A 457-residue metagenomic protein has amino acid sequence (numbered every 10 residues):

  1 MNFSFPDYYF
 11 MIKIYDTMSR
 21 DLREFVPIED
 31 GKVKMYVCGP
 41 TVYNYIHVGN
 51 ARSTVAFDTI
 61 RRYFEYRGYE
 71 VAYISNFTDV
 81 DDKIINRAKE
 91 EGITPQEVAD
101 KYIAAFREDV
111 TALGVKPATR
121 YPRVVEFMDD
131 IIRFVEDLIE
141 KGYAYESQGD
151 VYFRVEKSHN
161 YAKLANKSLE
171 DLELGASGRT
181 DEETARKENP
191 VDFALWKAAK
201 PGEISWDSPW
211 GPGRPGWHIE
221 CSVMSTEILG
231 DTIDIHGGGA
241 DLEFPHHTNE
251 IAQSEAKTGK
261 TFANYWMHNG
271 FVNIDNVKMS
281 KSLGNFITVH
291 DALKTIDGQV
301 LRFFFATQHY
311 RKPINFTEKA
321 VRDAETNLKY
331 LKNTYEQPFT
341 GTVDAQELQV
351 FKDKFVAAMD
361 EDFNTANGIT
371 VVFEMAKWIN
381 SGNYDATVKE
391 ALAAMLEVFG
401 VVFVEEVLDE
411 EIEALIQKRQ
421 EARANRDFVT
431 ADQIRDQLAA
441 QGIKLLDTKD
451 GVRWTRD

Functional and structural regions predicted by a protein language model:
F5-T41, D58, D129-Q337: Alpha-helical recognition segments enriched in aromatics with Gly/Pro capping that present substrate-recognition
S19-E24, I28-K116, D450, W454: N-terminal, positively charged nucleic-acid-binding surface of large information/translation enzymes
Y69, Y143, I443: Short phosphate-binding/catalytic loops that engage adenosine nucleotides
E108-A144: N-terminal, positively charged, Ser/Thr/Ala/Gly-biased leader segments that form transit/presequence-like amphipathic
K278-D457: Structural preference for alpha-helix termini/caps and helix-kink/transition segments
